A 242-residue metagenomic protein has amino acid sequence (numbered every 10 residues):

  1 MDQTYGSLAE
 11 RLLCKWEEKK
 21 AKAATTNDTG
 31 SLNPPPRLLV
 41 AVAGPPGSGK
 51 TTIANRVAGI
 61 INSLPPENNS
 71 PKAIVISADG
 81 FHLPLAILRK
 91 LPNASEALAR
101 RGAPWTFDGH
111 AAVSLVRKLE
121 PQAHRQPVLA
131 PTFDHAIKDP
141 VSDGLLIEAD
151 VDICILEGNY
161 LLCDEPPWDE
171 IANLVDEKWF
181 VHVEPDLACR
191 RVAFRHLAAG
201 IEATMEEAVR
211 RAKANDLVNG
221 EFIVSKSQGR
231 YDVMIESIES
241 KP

Functional and structural regions predicted by a protein language model:
M1-A41, P45, S63-S70: Extreme N-terminal, non-catalytic leader segments that precede Walker-type/kinase nucleotide-binding cores
M1-E18, K22, A193-I201, R210 (+1 more regions): NTP-dependent small-molecule kinase module
K50: Conserved lysine of the Walker
I53: Hydrophobic positions on the alpha1 helix immediately C-terminal to the Walker A/P-loop
R56, I60: Active-site signature of alpha/beta-hydrolase-fold catalytic machinery across serine- and Asp/Cys-nucleophile hydrolases
S70, N173-E177, S227-D232: Short glycine-/polar-rich loops that comprise or flank the Walker A/P-loop and associated switch/sensor motifs
I74-S77, F81-I137: Conserved nucleotide-sensing/catalytic segment adjacent to the nucleotide-binding pocket in NTP-handling enzymes
I137-R195: ATP-dependent NMP and nucleoside kinases share a basic, alpha-helical "lid"
